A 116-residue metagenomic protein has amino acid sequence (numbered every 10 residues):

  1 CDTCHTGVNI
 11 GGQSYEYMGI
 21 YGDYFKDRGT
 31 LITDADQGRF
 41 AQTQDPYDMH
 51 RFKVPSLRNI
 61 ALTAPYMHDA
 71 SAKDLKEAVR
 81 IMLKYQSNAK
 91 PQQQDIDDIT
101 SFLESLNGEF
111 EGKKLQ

Functional and structural regions predicted by a protein language model:
C1-S71, E77-R80, K114-Q116: Short glycine/threonine-rich turn/loop motifs
L57-F110: Extracellular low-complexity, Gly/Ser/Thr-rich intrinsically disordered linkers and protease-sensitive activation/hinge
